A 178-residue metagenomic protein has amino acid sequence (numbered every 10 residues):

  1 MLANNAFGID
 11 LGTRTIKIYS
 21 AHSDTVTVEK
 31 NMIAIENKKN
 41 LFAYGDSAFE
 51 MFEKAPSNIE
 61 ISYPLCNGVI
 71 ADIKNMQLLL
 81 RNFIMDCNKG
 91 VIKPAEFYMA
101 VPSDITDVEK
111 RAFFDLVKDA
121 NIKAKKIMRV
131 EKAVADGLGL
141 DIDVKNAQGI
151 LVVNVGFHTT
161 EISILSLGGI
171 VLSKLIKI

Functional and structural regions predicted by a protein language model:
M1-K30, A34-F42, D46-F157, S163-I178: Nucleotide/phosphate-binding catalytic cleft detector across ATP-hydrolyzing and phosphate-transferring enzymes
